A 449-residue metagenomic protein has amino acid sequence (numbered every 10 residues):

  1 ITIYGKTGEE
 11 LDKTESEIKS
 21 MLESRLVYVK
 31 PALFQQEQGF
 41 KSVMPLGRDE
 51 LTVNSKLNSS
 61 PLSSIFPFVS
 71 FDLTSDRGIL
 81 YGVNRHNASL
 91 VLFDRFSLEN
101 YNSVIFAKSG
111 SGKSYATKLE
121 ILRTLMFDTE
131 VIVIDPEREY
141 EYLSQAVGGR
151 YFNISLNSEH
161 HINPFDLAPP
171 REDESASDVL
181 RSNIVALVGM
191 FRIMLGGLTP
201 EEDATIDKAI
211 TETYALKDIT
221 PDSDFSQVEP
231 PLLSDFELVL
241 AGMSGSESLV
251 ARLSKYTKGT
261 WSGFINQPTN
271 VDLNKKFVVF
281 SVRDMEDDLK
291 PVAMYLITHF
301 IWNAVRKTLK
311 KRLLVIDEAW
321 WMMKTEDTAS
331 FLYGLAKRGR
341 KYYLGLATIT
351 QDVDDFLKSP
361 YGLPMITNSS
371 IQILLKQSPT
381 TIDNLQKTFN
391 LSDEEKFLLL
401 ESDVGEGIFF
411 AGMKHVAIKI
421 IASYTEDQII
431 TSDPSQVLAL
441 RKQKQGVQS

Functional and structural regions predicted by a protein language model:
T2-N54, S89-F93, N100-T117, I121 (+11 more regions): Accessory regions of macromolecular translocation/handling assemblies
V27-Y28, E37-V91, F96-S97, R138-R150 (+6 more regions): P-loop NTPase motor domains
L125: Gly/Ala-rich phosphate-binding loop of Rossmann-like dinucleotide-binding domains, activating on the conserved
E130-I134: Conserved RecA-like ASCE P-loop NTPase motor core of nucleic-acid helicases/translocases
G148-F152, Y361-L374: A short helix-turn-beta junction within AAA+ P-loop NTPase domains corresponding to the substrate/partner-engaging
K217, D355-L357, T367, Q377-L385: Replace "adjacent to P-loop NTPase cores in ATP/GTP-dependent enzymes" with "adjacent to NTP-binding cores
Q351-K358, Q372: Canonical AAA+ ATPase core
S402-T431, L438-L440: Charged, low-complexity C-terminal accessory regions
